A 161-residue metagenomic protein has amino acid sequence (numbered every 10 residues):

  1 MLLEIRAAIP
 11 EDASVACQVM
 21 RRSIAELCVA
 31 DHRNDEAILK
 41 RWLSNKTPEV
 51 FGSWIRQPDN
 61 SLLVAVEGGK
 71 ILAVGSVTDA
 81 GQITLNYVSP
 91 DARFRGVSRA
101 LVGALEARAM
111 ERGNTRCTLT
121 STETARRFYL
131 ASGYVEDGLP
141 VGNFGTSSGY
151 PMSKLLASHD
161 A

Functional and structural regions predicted by a protein language model:
M1-S14, A157-A161: Conserved N-terminal entry element of GNAT/NAT acetyltransferase domains
A7-P10, Q18-R93, V102-A104, R108 (+1 more regions): Acetyl-CoA-dependent GNAT
G96: Glycine-rich phosphate-binding loop
A109-T122: Conserved GNAT acetyl-CoA-binding A-motif
T118-T120, V135-P151: Conserved catalytic-core motifs of GNAT/GCN5-like acyltransferases
Y129, Y134: Conserved active-site tyrosine of GNAT-family acetyltransferases
